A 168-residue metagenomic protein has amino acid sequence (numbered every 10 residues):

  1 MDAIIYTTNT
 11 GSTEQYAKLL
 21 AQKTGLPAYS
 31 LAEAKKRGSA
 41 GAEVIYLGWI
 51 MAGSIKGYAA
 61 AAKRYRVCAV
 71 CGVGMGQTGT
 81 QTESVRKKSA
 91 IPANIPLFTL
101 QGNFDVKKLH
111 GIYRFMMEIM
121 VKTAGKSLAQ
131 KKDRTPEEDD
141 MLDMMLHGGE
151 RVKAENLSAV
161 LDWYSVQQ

Functional and structural regions predicted by a protein language model:
M1-R64, D162-Q168: N-terminal beta1-alpha1-beta2 submodule of the flavodoxin-like/Rossmannoid cofactor-binding fold
Q22, A60, E83-K87, R114 (+3 more regions): Charged/polar, solvent-exposed surface patches and flexible loops
Q22, E33-K36, A40, R64-Y65 (+5 more regions): Solvent-exposed, non-transmembrane amphipathic alpha-helical segments
A28, A93, Q130-K131: Short, intrinsically disordered/low-complexity patches at protein termini and at juxtamembrane boundaries
A32-I112: Helix-loop-strand module that forms the ligand-binding subsite of alpha/beta enzymes
G102-L128: Short, solvent-exposed beta-strand-terminating loops
I119-Q168: Glycine-rich phosphate/pyrophosphate-binding loop and the adjoining helix
